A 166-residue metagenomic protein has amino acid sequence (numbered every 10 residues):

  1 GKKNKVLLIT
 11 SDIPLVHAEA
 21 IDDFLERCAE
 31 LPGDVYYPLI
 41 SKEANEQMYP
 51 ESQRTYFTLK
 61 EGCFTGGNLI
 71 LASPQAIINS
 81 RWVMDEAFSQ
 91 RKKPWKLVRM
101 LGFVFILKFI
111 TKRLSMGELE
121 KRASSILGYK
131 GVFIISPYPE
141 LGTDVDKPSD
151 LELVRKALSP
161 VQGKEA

Functional and structural regions predicted by a protein language model:
G1-N4, A29-L31: Glycine-rich phosphate-binding loop signature in dinucleotide/nucleotide-binding domains
K3-D12: Short beta-strand-to-loop acidic/aromatic patch adjacent to the donor-nucleotide binding site
V16-S125, S136-E140: Conserved core of the sugar-phosphate nucleotidyltransferase
L31, I126, K130, V161: Change "in soluble alpha/beta enzymes" to "in soluble alpha/beta proteins
V132-I135, D144: Conserved active-site beta-strand element of glycosyltransferases/polysaccharide synthases
K147: Short, conserved phosphate/pyrophosphate- and ester-handling motifs at nucleotide-, phospho-/glycolipid
L151-K156: Short amphipathic alpha-helices within nucleic acid-binding modules
S159-A166: SAM-dependent methyltransferases
